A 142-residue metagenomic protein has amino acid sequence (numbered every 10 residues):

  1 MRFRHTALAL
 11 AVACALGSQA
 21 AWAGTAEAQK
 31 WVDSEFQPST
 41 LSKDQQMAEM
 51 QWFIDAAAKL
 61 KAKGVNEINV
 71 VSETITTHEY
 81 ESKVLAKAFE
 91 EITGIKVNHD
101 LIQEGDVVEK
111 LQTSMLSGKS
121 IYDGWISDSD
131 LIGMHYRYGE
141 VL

Functional and structural regions predicted by a protein language model:
M1-W22: Gram-negative bacterial Sec-dependent N-terminal signal peptides
A23-V70, E90-E91: Immediate post-signal peptide segment of exported/extracytoplasmic ligand-binding proteins
W52-K59, T76-K96: Short, polar/charged alpha-helical segment
K63, K87-L142: Extracytoplasmic "Venus flytrap"/periplasmic binding protein-like
V70, T77-E81, G133: Short, solvent-exposed loop/turn elements at domain surfaces
V70-S72, W125-I126: Short beta-strand segments
I75-Y80, I102-D106: Soluble non-cytosolic domains of exported or imported proteins
